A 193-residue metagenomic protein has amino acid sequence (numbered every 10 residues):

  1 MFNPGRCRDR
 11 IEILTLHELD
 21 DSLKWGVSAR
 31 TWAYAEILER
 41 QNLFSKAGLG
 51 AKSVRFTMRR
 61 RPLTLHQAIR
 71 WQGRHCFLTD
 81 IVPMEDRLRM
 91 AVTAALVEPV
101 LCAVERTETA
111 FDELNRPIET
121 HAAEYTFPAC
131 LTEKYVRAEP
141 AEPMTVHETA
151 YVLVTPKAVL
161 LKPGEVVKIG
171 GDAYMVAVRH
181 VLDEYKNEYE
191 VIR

Functional and structural regions predicted by a protein language model:
M1-E18: Polar/acidic, low-complexity leader/linker segments enriched in S/T/G and N/D
D21-R193: Short, conserved turn/kink motifs that form compact alpha/beta structural patches or helix kinks used as
